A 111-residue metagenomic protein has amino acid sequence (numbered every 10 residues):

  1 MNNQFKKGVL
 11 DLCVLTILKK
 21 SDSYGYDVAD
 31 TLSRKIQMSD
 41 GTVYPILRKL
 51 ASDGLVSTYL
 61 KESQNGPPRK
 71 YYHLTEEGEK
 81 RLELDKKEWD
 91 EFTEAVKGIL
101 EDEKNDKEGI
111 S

Functional and structural regions predicted by a protein language model:
N2-Y44, K61: N-terminal helix-turn-helix DNA-binding core of bacterial DNA-binding proteins
S21, A51-D53: N-terminal processing/targeting junctions
P45, K49: Alpha-helical DNA-recognition elements
D53-P68, H73: Beta-hairpin "wing" of winged helix-turn-helix
L74-E79: Accessory beta->alpha helical hairpin/"wing" motif in late/C-terminal subdomains of nucleic-acid enzymes
K80-S111: Amphipathic alpha-helical dimerization/coiled-coil segments that flank or bridge DNA-binding/regulatory modules
